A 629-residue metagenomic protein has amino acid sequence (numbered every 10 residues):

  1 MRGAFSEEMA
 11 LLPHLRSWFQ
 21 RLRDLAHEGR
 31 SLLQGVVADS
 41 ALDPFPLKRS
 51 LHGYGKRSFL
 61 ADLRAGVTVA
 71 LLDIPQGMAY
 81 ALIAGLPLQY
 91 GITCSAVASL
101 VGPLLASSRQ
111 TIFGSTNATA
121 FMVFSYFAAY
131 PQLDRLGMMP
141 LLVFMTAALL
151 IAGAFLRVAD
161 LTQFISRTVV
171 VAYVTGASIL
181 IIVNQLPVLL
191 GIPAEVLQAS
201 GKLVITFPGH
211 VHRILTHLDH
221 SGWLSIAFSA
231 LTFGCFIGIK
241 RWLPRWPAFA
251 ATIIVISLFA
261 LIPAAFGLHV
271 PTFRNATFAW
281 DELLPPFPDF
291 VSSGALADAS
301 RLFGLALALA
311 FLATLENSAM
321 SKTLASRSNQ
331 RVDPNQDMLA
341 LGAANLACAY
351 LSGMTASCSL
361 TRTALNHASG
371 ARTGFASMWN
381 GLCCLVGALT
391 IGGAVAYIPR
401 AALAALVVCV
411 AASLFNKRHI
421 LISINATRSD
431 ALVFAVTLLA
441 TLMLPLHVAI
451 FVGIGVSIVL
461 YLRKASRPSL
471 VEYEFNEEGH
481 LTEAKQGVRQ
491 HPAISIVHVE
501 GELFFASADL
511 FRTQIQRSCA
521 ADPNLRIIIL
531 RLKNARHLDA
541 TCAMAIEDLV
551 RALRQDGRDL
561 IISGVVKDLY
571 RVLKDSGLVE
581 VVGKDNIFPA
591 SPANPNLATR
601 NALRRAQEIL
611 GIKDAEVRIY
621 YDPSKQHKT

Functional and structural regions predicted by a protein language model:
M1-E477, H491, G577: Transmembrane helical cores of multi-pass ion-transport proteins
M1-P46, P468-T629: Cytosolic C-terminal regulatory domains/tails of membrane transporters and channels
